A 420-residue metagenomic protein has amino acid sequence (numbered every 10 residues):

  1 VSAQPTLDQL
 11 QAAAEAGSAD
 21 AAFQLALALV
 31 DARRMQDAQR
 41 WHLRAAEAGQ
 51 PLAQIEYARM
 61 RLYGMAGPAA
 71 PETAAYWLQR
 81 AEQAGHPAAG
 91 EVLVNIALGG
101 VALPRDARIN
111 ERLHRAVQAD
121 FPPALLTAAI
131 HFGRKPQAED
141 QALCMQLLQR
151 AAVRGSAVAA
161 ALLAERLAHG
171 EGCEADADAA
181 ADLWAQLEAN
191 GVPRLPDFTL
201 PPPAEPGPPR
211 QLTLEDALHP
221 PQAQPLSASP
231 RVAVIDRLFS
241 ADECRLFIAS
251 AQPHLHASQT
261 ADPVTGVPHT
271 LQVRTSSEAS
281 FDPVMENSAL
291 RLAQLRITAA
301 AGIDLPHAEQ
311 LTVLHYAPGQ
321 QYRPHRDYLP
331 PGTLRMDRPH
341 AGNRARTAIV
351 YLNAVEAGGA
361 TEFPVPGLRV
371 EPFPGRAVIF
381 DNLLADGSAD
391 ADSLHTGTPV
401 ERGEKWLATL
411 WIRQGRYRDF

Functional and structural regions predicted by a protein language model:
S2-D8, D31-W41, P68-W77, V101-R112 (+2 more regions): Structural signature of tandem alpha-helical TPR/SEL1-like repeats, specifically the intra-repeat loop/turn
S2-R34, Y63: Alpha-helical segment of the N-proximal tetratricopeptide repeat
Q11-A13, R44-A45, R80-A81, H114-A116 (+2 more regions): Canonical positions in the second alpha-helix
A16-S18, A48-P51, Y63-M65, A84-P87 (+8 more regions): Short helix-capping/linker turns of helical repeat alpha-solenoids
Q24-D31, E56-Y63, V92-G99, L125-R134 (+2 more regions): Hydrophobic face of amphipathic alpha-helices that form TPR/SEL1-like repeat modules and related alpha-solenoid
P51-G100: A generic tandem-repeat structural signature
R59, T127, H131, Q146-R150 (+3 more regions): Fe(II)/2-oxoglutarate oxygenase catalytic core
